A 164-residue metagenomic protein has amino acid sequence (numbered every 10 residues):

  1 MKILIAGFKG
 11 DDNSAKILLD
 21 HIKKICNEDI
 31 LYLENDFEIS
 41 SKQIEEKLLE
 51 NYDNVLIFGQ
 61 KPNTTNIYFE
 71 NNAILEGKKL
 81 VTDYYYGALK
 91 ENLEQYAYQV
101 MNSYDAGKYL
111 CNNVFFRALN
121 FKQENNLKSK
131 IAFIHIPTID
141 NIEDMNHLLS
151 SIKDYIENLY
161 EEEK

Functional and structural regions predicted by a protein language model:
M1-K108, A118-I131, N146-E163: N-terminal catalytic or cofactor-binding beta/alpha core of small enzyme domains
P137-I142: A generic structural motif
